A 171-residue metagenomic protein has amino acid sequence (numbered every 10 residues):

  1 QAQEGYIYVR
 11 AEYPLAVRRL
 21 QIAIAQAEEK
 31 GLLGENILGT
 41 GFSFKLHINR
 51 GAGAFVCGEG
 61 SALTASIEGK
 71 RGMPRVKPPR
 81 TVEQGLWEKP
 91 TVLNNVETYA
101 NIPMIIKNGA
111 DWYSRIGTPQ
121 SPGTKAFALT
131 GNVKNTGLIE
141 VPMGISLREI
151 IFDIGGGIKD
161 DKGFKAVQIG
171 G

Functional and structural regions predicted by a protein language model:
Q1, M143-D160: Short amphipathic, charge-patterned alpha-helical segments
Q1-I24: A glycine-rich phosphate/pyrophosphate-binding beta-strand-loop-alpha-helix module
Q3-Y6, K45, A166: Beta-sheet entry/capping signal
E4-Y6, N36, E149: A generic structural-conservation signal
Y8-E12, N49-G51, G170: Short loop/turn motifs enriched for small/polar and acidic residues
V17-M143, G155: Hydrophobic alpha-helical positions that pack around
G156-G171: Short loop-to-beta-strand transition segments
